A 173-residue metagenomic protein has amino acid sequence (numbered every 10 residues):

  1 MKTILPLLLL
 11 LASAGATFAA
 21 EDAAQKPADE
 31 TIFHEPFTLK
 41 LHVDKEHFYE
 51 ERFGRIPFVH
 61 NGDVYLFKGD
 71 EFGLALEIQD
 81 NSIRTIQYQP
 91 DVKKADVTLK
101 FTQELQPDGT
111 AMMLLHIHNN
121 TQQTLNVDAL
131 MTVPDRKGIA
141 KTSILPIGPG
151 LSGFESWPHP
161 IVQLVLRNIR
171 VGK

Functional and structural regions predicted by a protein language model:
M1-I4: Positively charged n-region of N-terminal signal peptides that target proteins for export
P6-L7, T17: Cleavable N-terminal signal peptides
S13-A14: N-terminal signal peptide c-region/cleavage motif recognized by signal peptidases
A19-D29: Cleaved targeting-peptide boundary
H34, F67-G109: Low-complexity, acidic Ser/Thr/Pro/Gly-rich terminal tails and inter-domain linkers that flank the onset of structured
E35-F37, D44, E51-I78, P134-G172: Intrinsically disordered, low-complexity Pro/Gly/Ser/Thr-rich segments with frequent PxxP/GP/PP motifs and embedded
L115-Q123: Asparagine-centered strand-capping/turn motif at beta-strand->loop junctions
T124-G138: Short acidic, flexible loop segments centered on an aromatic residue
